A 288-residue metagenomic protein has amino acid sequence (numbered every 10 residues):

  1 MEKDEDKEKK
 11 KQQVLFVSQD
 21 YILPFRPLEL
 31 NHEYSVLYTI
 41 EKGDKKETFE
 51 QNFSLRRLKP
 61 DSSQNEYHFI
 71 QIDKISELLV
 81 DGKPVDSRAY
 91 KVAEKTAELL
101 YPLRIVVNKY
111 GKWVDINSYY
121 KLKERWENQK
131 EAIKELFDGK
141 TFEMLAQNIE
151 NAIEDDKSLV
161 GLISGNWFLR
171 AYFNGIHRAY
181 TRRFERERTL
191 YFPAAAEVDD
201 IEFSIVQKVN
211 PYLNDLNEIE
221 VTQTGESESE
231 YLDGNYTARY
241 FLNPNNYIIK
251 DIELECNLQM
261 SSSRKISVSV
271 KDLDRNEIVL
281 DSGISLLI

Functional and structural regions predicted by a protein language model:
M1-V106, A171-I288: Acidic, serine/threonine-rich low-complexity disordered tracts
A89-Q129: Surface-exposed, polar helix/loop patches in the mature regions of secreted/periplasmic/lumenal proteins that form
W113-I219: Solvent-exposed helix/loop surface patches that form functional interfaces
